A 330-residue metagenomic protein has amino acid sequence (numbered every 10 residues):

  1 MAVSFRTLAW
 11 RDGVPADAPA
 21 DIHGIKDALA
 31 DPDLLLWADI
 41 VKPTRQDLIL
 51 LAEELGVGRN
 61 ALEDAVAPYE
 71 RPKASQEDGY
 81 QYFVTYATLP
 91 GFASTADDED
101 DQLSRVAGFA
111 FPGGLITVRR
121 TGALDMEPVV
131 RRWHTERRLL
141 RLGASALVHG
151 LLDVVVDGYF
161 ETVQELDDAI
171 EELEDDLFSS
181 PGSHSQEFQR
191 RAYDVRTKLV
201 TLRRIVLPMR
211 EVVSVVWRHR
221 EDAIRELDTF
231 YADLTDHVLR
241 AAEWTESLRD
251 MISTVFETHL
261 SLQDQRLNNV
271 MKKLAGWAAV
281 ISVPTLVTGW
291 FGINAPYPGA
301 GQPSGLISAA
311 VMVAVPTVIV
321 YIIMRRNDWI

Functional and structural regions predicted by a protein language model:
M1-R225, F230-D233, H237-A242, S247 (+2 more regions): Peripheral, non-transmembrane regulatory/ligand-interaction domains of membrane transport proteins
D236-I330: Hydrophobic alpha-helical transmembrane segments and their immediately adjacent juxtamembrane loops
